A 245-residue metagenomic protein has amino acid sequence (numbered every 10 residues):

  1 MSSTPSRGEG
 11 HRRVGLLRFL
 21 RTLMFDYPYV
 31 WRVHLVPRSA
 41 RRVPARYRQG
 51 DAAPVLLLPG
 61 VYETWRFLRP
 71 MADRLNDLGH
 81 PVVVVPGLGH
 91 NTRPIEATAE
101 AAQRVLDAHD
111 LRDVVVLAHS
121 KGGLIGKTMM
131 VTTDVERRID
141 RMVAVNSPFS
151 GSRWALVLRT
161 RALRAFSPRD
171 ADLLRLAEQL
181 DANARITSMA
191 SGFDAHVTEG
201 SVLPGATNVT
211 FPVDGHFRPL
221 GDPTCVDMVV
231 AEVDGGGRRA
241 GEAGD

Functional and structural regions predicted by a protein language model:
M1-L56, Y62-V83, A108-L111, V233-D245: Flexible, membrane-associating and regulatory peripheral segments of lipid-active enzymes
L17, R21, L173-A177, V226-V230: Generic detector of well-ordered alpha-helical segments enriched in charged/polar residues, highlighting helical
L20-P37, F149, R153-D170, V226: Hydrophobic, aromatic-rich cap/lid helix
D51, I139, G205-A206: A broad structural signal for short, well-ordered beta-strand segments within beta-sheet-rich domains
V55-R66, P70, R74-A184, H196-V197: Serine-dependent carboxylesterase/thioesterase catalytic core of lipase-like alpha/beta-hydrolase/SGNH enzymes
A182-D245: C-terminal catalytic-base region of ester-bond hydrolases, centering on the histidine of the charge-relay
